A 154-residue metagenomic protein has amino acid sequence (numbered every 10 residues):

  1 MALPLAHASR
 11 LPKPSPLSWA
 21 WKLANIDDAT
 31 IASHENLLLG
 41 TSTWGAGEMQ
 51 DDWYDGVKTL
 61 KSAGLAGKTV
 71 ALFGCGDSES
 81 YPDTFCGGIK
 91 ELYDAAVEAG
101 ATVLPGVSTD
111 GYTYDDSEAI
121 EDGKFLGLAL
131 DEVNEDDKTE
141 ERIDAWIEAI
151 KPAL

Functional and structural regions predicted by a protein language model:
M1: Hydrophobic/small residue at the entry helix of a nucleotide-binding pocket
P4-S15, S33-L154: FMN-binding flavodoxin-like domain, especially the glycine-rich phosphate-binding loop
S15-D27: A short beta-strand-loop structural module common to alpha/beta enzyme folds
A29-I31: Short conserved loop adjoining the S-adenosyl-L-methionine
